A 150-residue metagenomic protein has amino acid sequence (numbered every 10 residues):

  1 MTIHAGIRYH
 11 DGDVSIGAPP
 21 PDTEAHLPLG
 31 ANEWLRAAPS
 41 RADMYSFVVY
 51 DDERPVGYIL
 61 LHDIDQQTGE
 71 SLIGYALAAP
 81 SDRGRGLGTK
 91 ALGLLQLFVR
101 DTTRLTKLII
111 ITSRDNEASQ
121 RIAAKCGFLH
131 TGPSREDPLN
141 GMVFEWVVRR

Functional and structural regions predicted by a protein language model:
M1-L29, D43-R150: Acyl-donor (CoA/ACP) binding surface of acyl/acetyltransferases
A37-D43: Short loop/turn motifs at secondary-structure junctions and domain boundaries
